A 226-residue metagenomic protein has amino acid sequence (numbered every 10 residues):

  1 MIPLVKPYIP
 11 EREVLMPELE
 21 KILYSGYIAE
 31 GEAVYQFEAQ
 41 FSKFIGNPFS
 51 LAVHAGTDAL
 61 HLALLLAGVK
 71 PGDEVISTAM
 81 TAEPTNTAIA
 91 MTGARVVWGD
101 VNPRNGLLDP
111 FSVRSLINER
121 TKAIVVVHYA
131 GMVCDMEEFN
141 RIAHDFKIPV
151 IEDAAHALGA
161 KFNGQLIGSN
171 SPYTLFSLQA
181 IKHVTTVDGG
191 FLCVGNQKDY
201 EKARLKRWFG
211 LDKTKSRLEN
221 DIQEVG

Functional and structural regions predicted by a protein language model:
M1-L66, K70, M91-T92, D109 (+2 more regions): Conserved PLP-binding active-site segment in aminotransferase class I/II-type PLP enzymes
M16, F44, V69, N118 (+2 more regions): Alpha-helix termination/capping residues and helix-transition junctions
N47-F49, V53-G56, V101-R104, G164 (+1 more regions): Short, acidic/glycine-rich phosphate-metal binding loop used to engage nucleotide
P48-F49, D73-E74, D188-G189: Short active-site oxyanion
L65-A154, K161: PLP-dependent aminotransferase-like
A157-N163, N170-G226: Active-site region of PLP-dependent enzymes
